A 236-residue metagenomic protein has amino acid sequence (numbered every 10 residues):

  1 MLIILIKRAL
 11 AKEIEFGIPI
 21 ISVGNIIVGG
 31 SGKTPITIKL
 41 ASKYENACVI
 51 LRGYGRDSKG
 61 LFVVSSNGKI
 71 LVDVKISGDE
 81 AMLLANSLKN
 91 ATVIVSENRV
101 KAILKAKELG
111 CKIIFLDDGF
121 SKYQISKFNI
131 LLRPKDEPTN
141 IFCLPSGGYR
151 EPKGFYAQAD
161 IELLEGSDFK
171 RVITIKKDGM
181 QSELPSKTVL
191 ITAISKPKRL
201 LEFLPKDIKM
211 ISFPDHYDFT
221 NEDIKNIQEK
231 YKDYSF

Functional and structural regions predicted by a protein language model:
M1-I18, V28, D218-K230: N-terminal leader/targeting and accessory segments in enzymes
K7-G68, V72, R171: Walker A (P-loop) phosphate-binding motif
I38, S42, N86, K105-E108 (+2 more regions): Short, well-ordered alpha-helices that flank and scaffold nucleotide-derived cofactor binding pockets
C48-I50, I130-L131, K187-I191: Conserved beta-strand elements of the Class I
Y54-D168: Phosphate/Mg2+-binding loops and adjacent switch elements in nucleotide/diphosphate-handling enzyme cores
K107-K112, E229-S235: Glycine-rich phosphate-binding loop signature in dinucleotide/nucleotide-binding domains
P138-D233: C-terminal accessory "lid"/substrate-recognition subdomains
